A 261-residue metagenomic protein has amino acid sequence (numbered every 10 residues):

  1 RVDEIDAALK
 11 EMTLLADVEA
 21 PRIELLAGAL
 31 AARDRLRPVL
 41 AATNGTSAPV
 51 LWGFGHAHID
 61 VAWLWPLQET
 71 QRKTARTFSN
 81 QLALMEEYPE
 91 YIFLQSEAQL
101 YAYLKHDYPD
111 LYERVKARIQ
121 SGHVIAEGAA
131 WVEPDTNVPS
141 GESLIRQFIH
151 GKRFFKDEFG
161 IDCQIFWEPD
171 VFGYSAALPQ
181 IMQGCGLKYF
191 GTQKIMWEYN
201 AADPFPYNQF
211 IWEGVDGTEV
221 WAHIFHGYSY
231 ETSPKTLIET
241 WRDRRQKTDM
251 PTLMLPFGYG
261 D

Functional and structural regions predicted by a protein language model:
R1-D261: Catalytic-domain carbohydrate-binding cleft regions of carbohydrate-active enzymes
